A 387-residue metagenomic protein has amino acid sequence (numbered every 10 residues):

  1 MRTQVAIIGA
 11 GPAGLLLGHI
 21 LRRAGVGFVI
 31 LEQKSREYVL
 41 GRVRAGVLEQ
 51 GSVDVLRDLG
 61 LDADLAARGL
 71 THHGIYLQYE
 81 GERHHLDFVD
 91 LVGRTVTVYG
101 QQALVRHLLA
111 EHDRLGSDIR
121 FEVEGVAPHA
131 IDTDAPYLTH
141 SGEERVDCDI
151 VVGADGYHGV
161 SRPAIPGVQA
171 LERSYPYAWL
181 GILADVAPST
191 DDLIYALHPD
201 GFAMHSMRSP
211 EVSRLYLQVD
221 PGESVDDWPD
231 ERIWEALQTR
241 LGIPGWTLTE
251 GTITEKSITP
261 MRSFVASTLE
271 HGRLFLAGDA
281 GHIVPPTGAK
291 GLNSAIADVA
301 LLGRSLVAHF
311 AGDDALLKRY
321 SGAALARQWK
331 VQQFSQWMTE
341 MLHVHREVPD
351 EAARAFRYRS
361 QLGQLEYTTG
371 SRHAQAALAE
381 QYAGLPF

Functional and structural regions predicted by a protein language model:
M1-A13: Beta1/beta-strand and adjacent pyrophosphate-binding region of the FAD-binding site in flavoprotein oxidoreductases
A10-R23, G27, L108, V152-G153 (+1 more regions): Conserved mid-domain beta->alpha element of the FAD-binding
R22-V43: Glycine-rich FAD pyrophosphate-binding loop
G27, D62, D118: Residue-level detector of anion-binding/catalytic polar loops
G41-R44, E49-L115, S335: Active-site-adjacent segment of FAD-dependent monooxygenases/related oxidoreductases
A66-G74, E122, L241-E255, G312-R319 (+1 more regions): Acidic/histidine metal-binding catalytic segments
A110, S117, V123-A127, D132-S257 (+2 more regions): Conserved FAD-binding catalytic core of PHBH/FMO-like flavoproteins
R304-F387: C-terminal helical "tail/cap" subdomain of flavin- and related membrane-associated enzymes
